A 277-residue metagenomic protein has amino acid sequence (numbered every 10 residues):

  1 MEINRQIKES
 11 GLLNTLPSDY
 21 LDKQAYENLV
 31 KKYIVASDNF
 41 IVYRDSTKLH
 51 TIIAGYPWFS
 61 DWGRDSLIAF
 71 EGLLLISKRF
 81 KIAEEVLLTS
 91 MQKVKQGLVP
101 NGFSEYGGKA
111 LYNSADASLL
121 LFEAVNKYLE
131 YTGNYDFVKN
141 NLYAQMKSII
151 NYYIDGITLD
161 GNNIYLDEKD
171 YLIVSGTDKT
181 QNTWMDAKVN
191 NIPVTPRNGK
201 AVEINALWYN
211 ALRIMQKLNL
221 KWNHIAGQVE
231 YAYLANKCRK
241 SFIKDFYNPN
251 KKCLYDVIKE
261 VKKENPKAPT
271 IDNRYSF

Functional and structural regions predicted by a protein language model:
M1-F59, Y135-F137, K147-D155, N219-K221 (+2 more regions): Acidic/polar, glycine-enriched structural segments that form the non-catalytic walls/loops of the carbohydrate-binding
L21-V42, F80-M91, D167-T180, R239-K244: An acidic intrinsically disordered interaction segment
F40-R44, S90-G97, G156, D245 (+1 more regions): A short secondary-structure junction motif
H50-S66, E105-S118, N190-A206, D256-F277: Solvent-exposed loop and edge beta-strand segments that line ligand/cofactor-binding and catalytic clefts
Y56, V99, I173, W184 (+2 more regions): Short clusters of hydrophobic/aromatic residues that line enzyme substrate/ligand-binding pockets
S60-S66, F70-T177, Q181-N182, V202-N205 (+1 more regions): Aromatic-rich carbohydrate-recognition surfaces in CAZymes
N101, I154, T158-D167, Y209-F277: Catalytic cores of carbohydrate-active enzymes
D178-P196: A short, charged helix-loop
